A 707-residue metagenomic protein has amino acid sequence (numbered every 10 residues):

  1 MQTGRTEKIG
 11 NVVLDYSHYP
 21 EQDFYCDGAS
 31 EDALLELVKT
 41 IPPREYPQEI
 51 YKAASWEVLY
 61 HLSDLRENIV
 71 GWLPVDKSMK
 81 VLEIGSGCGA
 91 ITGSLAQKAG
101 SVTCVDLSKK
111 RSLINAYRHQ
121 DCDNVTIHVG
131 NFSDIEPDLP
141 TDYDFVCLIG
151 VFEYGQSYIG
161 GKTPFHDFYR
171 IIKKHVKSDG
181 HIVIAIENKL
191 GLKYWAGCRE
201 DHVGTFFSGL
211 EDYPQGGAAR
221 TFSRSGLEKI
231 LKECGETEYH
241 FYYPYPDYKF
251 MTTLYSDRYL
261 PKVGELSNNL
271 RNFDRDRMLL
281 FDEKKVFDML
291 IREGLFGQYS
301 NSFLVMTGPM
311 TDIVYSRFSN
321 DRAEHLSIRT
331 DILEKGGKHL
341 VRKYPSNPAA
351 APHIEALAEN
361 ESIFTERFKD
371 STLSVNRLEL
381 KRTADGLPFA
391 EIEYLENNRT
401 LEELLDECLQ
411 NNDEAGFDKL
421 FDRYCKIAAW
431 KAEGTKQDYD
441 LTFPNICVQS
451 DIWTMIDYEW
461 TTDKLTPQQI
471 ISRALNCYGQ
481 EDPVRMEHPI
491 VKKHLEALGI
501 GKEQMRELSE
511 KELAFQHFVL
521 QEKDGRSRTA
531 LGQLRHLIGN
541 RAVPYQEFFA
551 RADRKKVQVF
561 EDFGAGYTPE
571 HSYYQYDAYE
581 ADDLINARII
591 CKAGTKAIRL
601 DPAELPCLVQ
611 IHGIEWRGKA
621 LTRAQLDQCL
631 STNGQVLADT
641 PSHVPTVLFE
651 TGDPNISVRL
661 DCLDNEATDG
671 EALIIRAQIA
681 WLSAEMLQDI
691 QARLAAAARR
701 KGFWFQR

Functional and structural regions predicted by a protein language model:
M1-I41: N-terminal auxiliary segments of SAM/dcSAM-dependent transferases
C88-A99: Conserved SAM-binding loop of SAM-dependent methyltransferases across substrates and taxa, primarily the Class I
T163-H181: A short glycine-rich, Lys/Arg-flanked "PGG" loop and its adjoining helix->strand segment in the class I
V183-T205: Conserved class I S-adenosyl-L-methionine
D212-Y213, T435-E487: Catalytic activation segment of kinase domains across protein kinase-like and atypical kinase folds
G217-G235, Y239-F241: Short alpha-helix
H325-I363: ATP-binding glycine-rich loop module of kinase domains
V375-F421: Conserved structural core of kinase catalytic domains
